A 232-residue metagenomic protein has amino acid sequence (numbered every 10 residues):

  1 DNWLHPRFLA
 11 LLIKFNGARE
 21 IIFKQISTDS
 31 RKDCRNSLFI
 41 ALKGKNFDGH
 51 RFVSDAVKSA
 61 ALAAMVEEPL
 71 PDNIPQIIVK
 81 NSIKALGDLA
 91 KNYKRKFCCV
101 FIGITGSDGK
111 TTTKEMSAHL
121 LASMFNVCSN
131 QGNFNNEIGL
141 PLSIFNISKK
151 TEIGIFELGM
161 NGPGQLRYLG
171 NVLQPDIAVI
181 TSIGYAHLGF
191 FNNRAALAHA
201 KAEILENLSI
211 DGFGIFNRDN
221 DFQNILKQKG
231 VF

Functional and structural regions predicted by a protein language model:
D1-D88: N-terminal leader/targeting and accessory segments in enzymes
A64-E68, R218, G230-F232: Beta-strand->loop->alpha-helix junctions that form or flank phosphate-binding loops in nucleotide-handling enzymes
A85-R218, F222-G230: Phosphate-binding loop of NTP-binding sites
